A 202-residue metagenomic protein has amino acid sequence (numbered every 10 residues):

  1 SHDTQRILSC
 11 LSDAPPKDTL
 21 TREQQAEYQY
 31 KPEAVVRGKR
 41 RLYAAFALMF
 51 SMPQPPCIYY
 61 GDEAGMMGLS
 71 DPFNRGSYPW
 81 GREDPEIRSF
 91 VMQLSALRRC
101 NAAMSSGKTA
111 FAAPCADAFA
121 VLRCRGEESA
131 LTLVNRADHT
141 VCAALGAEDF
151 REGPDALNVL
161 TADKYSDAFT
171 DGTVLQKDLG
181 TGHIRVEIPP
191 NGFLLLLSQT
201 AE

Functional and structural regions predicted by a protein language model:
S1-E202: Active-site and adjacent substrate-binding regions of carbohydrate-active enzymes
